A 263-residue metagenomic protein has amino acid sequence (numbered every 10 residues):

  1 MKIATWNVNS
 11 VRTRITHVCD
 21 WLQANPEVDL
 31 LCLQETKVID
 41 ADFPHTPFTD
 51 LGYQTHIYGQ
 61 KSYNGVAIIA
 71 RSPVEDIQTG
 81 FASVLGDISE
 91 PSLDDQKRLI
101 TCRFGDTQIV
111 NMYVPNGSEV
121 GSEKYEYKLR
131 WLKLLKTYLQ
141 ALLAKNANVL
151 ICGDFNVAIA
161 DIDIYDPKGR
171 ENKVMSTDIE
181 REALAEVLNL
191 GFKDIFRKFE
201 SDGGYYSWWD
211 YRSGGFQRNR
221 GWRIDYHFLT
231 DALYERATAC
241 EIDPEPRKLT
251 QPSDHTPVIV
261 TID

Functional and structural regions predicted by a protein language model:
M1-I57, K61-V66: N-terminal, active-site-proximal structural segment of metallo-dependent hydrolase catalytic domains
M1-S10, D106-G121, H255: Active-site-proximal beta-strand elements of phosphoester/diester hydrolases
I3-N7, L22-A41, I109, Y138-D161 (+4 more regions): Active-site beta-strand/loop signature of hydrolases that rely on acidic residues for catalysis
N9, K37, A82, P115 (+2 more regions): Catalytic metal-binding/acid-base residues of hydrolase active sites
T36-K37, F43-E119: Structured beta-strand-rich core segments of catalytic domains in phosphoester-bond hydrolases
L51, W131-I224: Metal-dependent phosphoesterases centered on the DNase I-like endonuclease/exonuclease/phosphatase
S62-I77, G215-R236: Conserved beta strand-loop-helix elements of the APE1-like EEP
E241-D263: Surface polyanion/phosphate-binding segment centered on an Asp-His-Pro turn
